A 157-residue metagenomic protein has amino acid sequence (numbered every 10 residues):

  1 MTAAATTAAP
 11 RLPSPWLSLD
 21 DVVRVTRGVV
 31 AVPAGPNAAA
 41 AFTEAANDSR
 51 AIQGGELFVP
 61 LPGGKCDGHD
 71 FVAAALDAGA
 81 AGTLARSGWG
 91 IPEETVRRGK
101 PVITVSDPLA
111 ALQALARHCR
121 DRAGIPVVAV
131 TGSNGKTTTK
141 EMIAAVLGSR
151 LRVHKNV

Functional and structural regions predicted by a protein language model:
M1-A114: N-terminal leader/targeting and accessory segments in enzymes
P108-V157: Phosphate-binding loop of NTP-binding sites
